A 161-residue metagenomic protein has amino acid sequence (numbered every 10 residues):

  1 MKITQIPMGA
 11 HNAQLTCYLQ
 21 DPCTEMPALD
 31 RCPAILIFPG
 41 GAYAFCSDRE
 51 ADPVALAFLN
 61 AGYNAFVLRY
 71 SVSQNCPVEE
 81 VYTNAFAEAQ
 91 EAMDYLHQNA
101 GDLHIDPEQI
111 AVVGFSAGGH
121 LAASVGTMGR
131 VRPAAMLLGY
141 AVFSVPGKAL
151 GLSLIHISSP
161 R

Functional and structural regions predicted by a protein language model:
M1-L29: N-terminal cap/lid segment of alpha/beta-hydrolase-fold proteins
C32-G40: Short beta-strand element of the alpha/beta-hydrolase
A42-A44, A65: Serine-hydrolase catalytic-loop signature spanning alpha/beta hydrolases and amidase-signature enzymes
C46-S47, L68-P107: Catalytic nucleophile-loop/oxyanion-hole region of alpha/beta-hydrolase and closely related hydrolase-like folds
R49-F66: Short amphipathic alpha-helix adjacent to the substrate-entry channel of hydrolases
Y63, Y70-V72, A141: Active-site loop/turn elements of alpha/beta-hydrolase fold enzymes, especially the short glycine-/histidine-rich
E91-S153: Primarily recognizes the serine-hydrolase "nucleophile elbow" in alpha/beta-hydrolase and SGNH/GDSL folds
S153-R161: Residue-level detector of conserved catalytic or cofactor/ligand-binding positions in enzyme active sites
